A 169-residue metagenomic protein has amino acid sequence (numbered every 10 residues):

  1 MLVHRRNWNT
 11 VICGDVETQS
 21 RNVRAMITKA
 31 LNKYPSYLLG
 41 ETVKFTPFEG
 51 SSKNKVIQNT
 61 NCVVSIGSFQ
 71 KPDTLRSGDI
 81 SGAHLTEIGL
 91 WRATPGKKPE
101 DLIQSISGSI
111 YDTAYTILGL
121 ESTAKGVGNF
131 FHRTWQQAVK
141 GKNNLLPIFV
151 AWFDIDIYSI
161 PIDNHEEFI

Functional and structural regions predicted by a protein language model:
M1-I169: Phosphate/NTP-binding elements of NTP-utilizing enzymes
